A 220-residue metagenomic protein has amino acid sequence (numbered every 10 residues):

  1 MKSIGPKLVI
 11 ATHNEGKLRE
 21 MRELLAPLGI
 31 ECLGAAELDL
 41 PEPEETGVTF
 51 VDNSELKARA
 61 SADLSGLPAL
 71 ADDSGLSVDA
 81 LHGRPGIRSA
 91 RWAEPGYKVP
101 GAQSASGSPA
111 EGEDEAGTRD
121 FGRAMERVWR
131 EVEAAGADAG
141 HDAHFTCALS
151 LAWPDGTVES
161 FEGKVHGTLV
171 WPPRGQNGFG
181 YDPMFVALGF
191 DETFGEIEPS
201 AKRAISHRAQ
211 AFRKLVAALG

Functional and structural regions predicted by a protein language model:
K2-V9, E15-G220: Anionic-ligand binding patches
